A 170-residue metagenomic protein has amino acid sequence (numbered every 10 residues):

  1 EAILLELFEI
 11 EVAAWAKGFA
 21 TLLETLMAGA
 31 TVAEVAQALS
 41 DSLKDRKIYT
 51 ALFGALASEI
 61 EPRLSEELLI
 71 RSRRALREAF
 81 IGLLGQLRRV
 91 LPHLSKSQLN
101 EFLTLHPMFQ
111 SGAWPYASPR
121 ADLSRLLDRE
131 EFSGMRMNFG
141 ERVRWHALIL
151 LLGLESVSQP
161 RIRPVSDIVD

Functional and structural regions predicted by a protein language model:
E1-L7: Short amphipathic alpha-helical segment with a characteristic S/N-K-E followed by hydrophobic residues
E6, A14, A20-Y49, N100-H106: Hydrophobic alpha-helical connector segments
V12, T104-S111, P115: Amphipathic alpha-helical core segments of compact helical bundles
D45-E67, S118-L126: Amphipathic alpha-helical segments used for helix-helix packing
F53-R88: A contiguous binding-surface segment within folded domains or other stable secondary-structure elements
I81-H93, G112-D170: C-terminal peripheral helix-coil segments that are non-catalytic and often amphipathic
L91, S95-L103: Membrane-interface starts of transmembrane alpha-helices
